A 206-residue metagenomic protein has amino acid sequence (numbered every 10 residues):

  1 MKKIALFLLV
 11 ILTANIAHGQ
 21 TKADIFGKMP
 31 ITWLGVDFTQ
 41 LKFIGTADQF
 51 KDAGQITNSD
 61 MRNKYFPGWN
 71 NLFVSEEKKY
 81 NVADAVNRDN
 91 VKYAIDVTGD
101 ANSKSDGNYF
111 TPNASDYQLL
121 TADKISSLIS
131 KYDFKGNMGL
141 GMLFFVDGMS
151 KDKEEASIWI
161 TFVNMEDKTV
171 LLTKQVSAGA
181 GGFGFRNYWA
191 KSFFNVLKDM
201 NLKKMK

Functional and structural regions predicted by a protein language model:
M1-A23: Bacterial Sec-dependent N-terminal signal peptides
I4-F7, D106-N113, S177, G181: Generic alpha-helix detector with strongest preference for long hydrophobic helices that associate with membranes
L6, N71-K78, V82, N87 (+5 more regions): Generic surface-pattern signal
V10, A94-G99, A114-Y117: Short low-complexity stretches enriched in small and charged residues
H18-F110: A structural "domain/chain start" motif
T21-D48, S115-N137, G148-T161, M165-K206: C-terminal/domain-edge helix-coil "capping" segments
L143-D147: Generic short beta-strand segments
